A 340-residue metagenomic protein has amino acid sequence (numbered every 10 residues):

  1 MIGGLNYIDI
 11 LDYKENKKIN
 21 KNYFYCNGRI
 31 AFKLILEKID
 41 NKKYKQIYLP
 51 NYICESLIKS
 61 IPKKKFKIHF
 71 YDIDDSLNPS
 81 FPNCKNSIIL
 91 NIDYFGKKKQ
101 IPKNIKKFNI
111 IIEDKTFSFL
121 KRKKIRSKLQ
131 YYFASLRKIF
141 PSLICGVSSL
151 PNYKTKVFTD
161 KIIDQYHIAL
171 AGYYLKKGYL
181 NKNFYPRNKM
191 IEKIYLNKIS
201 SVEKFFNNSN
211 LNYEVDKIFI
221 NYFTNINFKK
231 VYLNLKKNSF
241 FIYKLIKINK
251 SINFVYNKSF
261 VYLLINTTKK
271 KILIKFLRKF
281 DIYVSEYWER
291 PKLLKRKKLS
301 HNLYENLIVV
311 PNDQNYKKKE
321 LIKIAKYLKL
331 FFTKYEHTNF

Functional and structural regions predicted by a protein language model:
M1-K14, Y25-N27, G146: A structural motif shared across PLP-dependent enzymes of the aminotransferase-like
I2-I8, I19-Y23, I53, L90-D93 (+1 more regions): PLP-dependent aminotransferase class I/II
D9-I19, I30, L36-K107, S118-L120: PLP-dependent aminotransferase-like
N16-I19, I58-K63, F81-K85, Q100-K107 (+5 more regions): Short loop/helix-cap segments at secondary-structure boundaries that form the rim of catalytic
A31, I47, K65, D93 (+7 more regions): Generic structural signal for small/hydrophobic residues in well-ordered secondary structure, especially within
K67, I110, I282-Y283: Residue-level detector of anion-binding/catalytic polar loops
D74-F158, Q165-H167: Active-site phosphate-binding strand-loop segment of PLP-dependent enzymes
